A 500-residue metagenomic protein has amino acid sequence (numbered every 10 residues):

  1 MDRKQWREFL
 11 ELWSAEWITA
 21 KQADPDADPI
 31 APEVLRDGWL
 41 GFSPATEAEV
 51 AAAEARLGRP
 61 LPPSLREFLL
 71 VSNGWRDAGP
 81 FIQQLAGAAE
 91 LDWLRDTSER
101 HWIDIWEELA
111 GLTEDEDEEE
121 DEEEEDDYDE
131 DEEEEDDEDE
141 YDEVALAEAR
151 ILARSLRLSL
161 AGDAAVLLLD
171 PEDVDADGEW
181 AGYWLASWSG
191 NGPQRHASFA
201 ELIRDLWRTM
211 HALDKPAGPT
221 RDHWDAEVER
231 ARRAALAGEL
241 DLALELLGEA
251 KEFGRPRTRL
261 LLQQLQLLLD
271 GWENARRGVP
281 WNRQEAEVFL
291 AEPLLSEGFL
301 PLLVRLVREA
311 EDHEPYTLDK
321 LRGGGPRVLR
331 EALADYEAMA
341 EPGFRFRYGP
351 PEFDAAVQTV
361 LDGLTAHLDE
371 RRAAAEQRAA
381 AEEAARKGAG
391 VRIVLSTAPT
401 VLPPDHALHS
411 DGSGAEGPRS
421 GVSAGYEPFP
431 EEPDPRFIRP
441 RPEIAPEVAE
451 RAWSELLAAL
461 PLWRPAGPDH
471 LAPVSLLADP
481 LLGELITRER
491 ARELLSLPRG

Functional and structural regions predicted by a protein language model:
M1-G162, W224-A234, K251-G412, G417-E447 (+1 more regions): A surface-exposed partner-binding patch
A110, E116, E135, R150 (+2 more regions): A recognition module on extended beta-rich or small alphabeta surfaces enriched in W/G with H and D/E
D205, T209-L247: Charged, amphipathic alpha-helical linkers/stalks
A217-G218, K251, L290, L460 (+1 more regions): A conserved position within tetratricopeptide repeats
L236-A237, A445, E484-T487: Alpha-helix C-terminal capping/termination sites
D241, E450, G483, E489-R492: Residue register within tetratricopeptide repeats
